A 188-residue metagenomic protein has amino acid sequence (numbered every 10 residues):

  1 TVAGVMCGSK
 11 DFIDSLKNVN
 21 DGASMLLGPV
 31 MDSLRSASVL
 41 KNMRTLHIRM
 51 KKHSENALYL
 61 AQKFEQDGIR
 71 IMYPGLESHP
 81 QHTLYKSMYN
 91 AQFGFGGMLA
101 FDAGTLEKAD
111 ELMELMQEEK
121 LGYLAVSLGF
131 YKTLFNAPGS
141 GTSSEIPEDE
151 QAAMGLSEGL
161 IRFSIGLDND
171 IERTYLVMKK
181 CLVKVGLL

Functional and structural regions predicted by a protein language model:
T1-M98, D102-S140: Active-site C-terminal subdomain of aminotransferase-like
L106-E107, E114, T133-L188: PLP-dependent enzyme catalytic core of the Aspartate aminotransferase-like
